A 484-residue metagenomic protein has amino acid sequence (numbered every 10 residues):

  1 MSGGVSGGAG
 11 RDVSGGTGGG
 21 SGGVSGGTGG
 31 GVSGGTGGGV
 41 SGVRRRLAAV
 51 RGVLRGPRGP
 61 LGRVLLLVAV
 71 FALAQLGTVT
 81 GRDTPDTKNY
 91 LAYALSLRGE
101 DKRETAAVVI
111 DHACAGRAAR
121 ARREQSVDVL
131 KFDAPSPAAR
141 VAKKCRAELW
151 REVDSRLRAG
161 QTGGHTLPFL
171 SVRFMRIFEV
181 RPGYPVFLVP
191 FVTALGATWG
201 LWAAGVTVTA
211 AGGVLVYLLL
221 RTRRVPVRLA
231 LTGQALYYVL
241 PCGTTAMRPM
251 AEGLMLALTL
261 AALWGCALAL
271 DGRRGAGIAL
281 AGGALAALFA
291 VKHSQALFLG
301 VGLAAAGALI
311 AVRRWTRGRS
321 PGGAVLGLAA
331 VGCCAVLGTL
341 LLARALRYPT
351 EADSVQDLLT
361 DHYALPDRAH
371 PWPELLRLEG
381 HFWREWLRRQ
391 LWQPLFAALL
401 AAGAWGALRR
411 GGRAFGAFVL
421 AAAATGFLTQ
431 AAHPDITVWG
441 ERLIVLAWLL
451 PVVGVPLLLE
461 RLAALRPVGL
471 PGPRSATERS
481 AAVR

Functional and structural regions predicted by a protein language model:
M1-G7, T28, V32-V79, A121 (+2 more regions): Start-transfer (signal-anchor) and selected internal transmembrane alpha helices of multi-pass inner/ER membrane
L67-A69, R410-H433, P451: Transmembrane alpha-helix segments characteristic of polytopic inner-membrane glycan-assembly/cell-envelope
K102-V180: Interfacial juxtamembrane loops and adjacent helix segments that form the catalytic/substrate-binding surfaces
V216-V239: Transmembrane-helix signature of polytopic, membrane-embedded enzymes that assemble or transfer cell-envelope glycans
T244-M255: Short acidic/glycine- and proline-prone juxtamembrane loop motifs at membrane-interface regions of multi-pass membrane
L263, A269-L270, L297-C333, A407-G411: Perimembrane helix-loop-helix junctions
G277-H293, L299-A304: Membrane-interface alpha helices of multi-pass inner-membrane proteins
R384-G416: Hydrophobic, aromatic-rich transmembrane alpha-helices and their immediate juxtamembrane boundary segments
